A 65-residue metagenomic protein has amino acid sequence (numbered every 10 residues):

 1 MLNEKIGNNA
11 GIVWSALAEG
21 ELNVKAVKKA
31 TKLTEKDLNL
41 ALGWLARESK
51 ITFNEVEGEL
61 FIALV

Functional and structural regions predicted by a protein language model:
L2-E4, G43-W44: Short glycine/proline-centered loop/turn elements that form peptide/ligand docking sites
N3-A10, G20-N23, E55-V65: Short, cationic-aromatic polyanion-contact patches
A16-L17: Short helix-to-turn junction characteristic of helix-turn-helix DNA-binding domains, especially the helix
A26-A30: A short acidic, leucine-rich amphipathic alpha-helix
L33-W44: Short amphipathic alpha-helical interaction segments
S49: Glycine-centered, phosphate/nucleic-acid-interacting loop/turn motifs that mediate DNA/RNA or nucleotide
